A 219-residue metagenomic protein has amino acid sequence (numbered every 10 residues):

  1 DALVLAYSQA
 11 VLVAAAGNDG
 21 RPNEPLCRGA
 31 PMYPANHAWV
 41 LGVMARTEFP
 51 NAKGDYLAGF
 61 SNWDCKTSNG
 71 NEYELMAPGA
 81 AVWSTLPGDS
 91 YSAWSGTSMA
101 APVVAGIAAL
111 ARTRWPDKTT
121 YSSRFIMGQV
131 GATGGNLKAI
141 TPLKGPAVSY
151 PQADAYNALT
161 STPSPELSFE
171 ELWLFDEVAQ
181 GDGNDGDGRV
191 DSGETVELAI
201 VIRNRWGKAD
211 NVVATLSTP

Functional and structural regions predicted by a protein language model:
D1, W39-G42, K53-Y56, T113-G186: C-terminal subdomain of the subtilisin-like protease fold in secreted/lumenal serine endopeptidases
Q9, M32-T113: Extracellular S/T/G-rich loop segment that most often corresponds to the catalytic His/Ser-adjacent loop
V13-G17, V43-M44: Active-site neighborhood of phospho(di)ester-bond hydrolases with catalytic His/Asp-centered motifs
P22-P34: Distinct, well-ordered alpha-helical segments
G186-V190, I202-N204: Outer-membrane beta-barrel proteins
S192-A199: Short, solvent-exposed loop/turn segments enriched in Ser/Thr/Gly
V201-P219: Short acidic, flexible loop segments centered on an aromatic residue
